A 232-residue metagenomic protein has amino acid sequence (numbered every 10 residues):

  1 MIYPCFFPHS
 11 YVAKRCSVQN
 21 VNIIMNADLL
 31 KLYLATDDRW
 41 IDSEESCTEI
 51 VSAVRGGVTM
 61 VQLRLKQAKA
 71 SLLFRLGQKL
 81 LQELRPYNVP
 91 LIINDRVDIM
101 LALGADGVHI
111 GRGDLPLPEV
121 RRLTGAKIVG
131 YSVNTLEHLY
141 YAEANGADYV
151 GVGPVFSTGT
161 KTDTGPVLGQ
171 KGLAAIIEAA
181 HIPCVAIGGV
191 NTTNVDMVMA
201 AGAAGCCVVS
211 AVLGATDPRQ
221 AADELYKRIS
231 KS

Functional and structural regions predicted by a protein language model:
Y3-F7, Y11: Aromatic (phenylalanine/tyrosine) cluster motif
F6, Q19-D114, R122-D148, G165 (+5 more regions): Conserved N-terminal beta1-alpha1 strand-loop-helix module at the mouth
R15: Cationic, low-complexity basic patches in intrinsically disordered or flexible, solvent-exposed regions
D98, K171, C207: Active-site phosphate/pyrophosphate-handling residues
R112-E119, G151-T160, M199-A222: Glycine-rich phosphate-binding active-site loops on the catalytic face of alpha/beta enzymes
G159, L173, N194: Short glycine/proline-centered loop/turn elements that form peptide/ligand docking sites
G169, A186-N191: Glycine-rich adenosine-cofactor-binding loop
